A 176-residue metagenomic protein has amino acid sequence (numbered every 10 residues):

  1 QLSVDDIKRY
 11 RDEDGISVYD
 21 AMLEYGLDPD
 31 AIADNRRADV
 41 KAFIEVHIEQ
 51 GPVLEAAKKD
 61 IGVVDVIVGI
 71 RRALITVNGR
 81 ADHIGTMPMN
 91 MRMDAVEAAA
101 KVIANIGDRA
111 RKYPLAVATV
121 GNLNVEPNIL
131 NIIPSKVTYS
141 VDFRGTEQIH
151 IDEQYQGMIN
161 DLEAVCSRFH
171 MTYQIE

Functional and structural regions predicted by a protein language model:
Q1-I149: Midchain, well-structured core segments that form catalytic/ion-binding scaffolds
E153-E163: Short amphipathic alpha-helices in soluble, non-transmembrane regions that often serve as interface/regulatory elements
Q174-E176: An extended, acidic, His-containing surface patch that forms the Zn2+-binding/catalytic region of metallohydrolases
